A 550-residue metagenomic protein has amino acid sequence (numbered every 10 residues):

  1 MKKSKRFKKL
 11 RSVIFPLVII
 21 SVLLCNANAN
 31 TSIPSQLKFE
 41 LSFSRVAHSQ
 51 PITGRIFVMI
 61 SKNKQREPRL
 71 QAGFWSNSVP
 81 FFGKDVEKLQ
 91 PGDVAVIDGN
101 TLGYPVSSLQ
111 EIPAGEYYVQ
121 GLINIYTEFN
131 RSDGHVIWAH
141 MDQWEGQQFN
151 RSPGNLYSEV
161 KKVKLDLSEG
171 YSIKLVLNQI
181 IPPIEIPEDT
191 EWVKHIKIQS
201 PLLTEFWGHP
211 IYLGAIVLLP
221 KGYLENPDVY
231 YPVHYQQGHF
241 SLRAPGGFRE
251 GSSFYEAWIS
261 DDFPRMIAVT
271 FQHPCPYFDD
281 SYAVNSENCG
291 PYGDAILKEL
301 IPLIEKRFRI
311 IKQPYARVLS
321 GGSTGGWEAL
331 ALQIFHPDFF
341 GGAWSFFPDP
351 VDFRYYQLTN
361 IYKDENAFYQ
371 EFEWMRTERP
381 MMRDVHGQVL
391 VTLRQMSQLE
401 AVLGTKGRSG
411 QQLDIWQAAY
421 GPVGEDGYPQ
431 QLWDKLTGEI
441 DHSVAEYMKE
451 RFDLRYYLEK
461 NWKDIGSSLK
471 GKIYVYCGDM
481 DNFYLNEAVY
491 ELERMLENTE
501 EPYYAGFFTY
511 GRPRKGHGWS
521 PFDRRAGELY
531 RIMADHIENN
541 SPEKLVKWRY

Functional and structural regions predicted by a protein language model:
K2-K3, S158: Short intrinsically disordered, low-complexity coil segments enriched in acidic
K3-F15: Bacterial N-terminal signal peptides that target proteins for export
S4, V46-H48: Short proline/glycine-enriched turn/loop segments at secondary-structure junctions
I14-L23: Bacterial N-terminal signal peptides
L24-S35: Bacterial Sec-dependent signal peptides at the C-terminal "C-region" and cleavage site
I33-F43, Q50-I56, G214: Contiguous beta-strand segments within globular domains
V46, K62-Y550: Non-catalytic cap/lid and distal C-terminal segments of serine-dependent acyl enzymes
